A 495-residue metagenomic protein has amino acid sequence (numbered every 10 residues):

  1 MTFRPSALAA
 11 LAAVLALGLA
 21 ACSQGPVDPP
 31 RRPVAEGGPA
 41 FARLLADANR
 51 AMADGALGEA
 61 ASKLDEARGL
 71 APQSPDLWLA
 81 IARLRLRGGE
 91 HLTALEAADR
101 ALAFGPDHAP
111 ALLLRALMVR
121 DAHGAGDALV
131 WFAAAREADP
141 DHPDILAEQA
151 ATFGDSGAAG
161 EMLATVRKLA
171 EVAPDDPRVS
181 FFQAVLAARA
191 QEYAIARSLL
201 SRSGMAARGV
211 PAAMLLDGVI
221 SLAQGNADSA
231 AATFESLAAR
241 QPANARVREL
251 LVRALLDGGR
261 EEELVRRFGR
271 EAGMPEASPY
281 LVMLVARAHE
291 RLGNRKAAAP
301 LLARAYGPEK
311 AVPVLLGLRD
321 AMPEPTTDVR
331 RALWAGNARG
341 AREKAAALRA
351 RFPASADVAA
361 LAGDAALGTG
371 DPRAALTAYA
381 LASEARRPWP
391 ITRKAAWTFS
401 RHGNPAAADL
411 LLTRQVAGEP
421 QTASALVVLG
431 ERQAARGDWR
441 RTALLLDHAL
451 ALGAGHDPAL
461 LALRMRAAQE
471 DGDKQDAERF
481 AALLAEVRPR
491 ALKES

Functional and structural regions predicted by a protein language model:
L19-R83, R87-L92, E96, P489-S495: N-terminal leader/linker segments that initiate helical-solenoid repeat arrays
A40-F41, P75-D76, A109-P110, P143-D144 (+9 more regions): Helix-start (N-cap) detector for alpha-helical repeat units in TPR-like alpha-solenoids, especially tetratricopeptide
A53-D54, R87-G88, D121-A122, D155-S156 (+10 more regions): Register position in tetratricopeptide repeats
E66-A67, R100-A101, A134-A135, K168-L169 (+9 more regions): Canonical positions in the second alpha-helix
L70, F104, A138, E171-A173 (+9 more regions): Structural marker of alpha-solenoid helical repeat scaffolds
A80, L114, E148, F182 (+9 more regions): Canonical tetratricopeptide repeat
